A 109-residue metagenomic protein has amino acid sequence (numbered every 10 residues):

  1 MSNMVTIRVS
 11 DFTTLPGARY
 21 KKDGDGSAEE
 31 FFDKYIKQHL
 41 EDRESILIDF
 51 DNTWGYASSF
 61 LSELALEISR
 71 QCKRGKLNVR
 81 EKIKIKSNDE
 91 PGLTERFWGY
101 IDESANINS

Functional and structural regions predicted by a protein language model:
M1-T6: Small-residue-rich anion-binding loops in enzyme active sites
R8-E44, I48-W98: Amphipathic alpha-helical interaction surfaces in cytosolic regulatory modules
R96-S109: The feature marks long, low-complexity, polar/acidic/proline-rich intrinsically disordered regions embedded in large
